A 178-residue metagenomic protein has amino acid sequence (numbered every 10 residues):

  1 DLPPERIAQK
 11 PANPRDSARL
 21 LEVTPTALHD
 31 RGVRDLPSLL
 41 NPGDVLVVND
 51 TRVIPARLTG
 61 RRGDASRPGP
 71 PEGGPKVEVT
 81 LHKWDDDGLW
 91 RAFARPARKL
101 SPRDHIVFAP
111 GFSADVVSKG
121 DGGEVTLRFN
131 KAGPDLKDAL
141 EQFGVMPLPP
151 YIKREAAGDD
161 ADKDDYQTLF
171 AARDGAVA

Functional and structural regions predicted by a protein language model:
D1-A178: A cross-family signal for N-terminal binding/gating loops and helix N-caps that shape access to the active site
